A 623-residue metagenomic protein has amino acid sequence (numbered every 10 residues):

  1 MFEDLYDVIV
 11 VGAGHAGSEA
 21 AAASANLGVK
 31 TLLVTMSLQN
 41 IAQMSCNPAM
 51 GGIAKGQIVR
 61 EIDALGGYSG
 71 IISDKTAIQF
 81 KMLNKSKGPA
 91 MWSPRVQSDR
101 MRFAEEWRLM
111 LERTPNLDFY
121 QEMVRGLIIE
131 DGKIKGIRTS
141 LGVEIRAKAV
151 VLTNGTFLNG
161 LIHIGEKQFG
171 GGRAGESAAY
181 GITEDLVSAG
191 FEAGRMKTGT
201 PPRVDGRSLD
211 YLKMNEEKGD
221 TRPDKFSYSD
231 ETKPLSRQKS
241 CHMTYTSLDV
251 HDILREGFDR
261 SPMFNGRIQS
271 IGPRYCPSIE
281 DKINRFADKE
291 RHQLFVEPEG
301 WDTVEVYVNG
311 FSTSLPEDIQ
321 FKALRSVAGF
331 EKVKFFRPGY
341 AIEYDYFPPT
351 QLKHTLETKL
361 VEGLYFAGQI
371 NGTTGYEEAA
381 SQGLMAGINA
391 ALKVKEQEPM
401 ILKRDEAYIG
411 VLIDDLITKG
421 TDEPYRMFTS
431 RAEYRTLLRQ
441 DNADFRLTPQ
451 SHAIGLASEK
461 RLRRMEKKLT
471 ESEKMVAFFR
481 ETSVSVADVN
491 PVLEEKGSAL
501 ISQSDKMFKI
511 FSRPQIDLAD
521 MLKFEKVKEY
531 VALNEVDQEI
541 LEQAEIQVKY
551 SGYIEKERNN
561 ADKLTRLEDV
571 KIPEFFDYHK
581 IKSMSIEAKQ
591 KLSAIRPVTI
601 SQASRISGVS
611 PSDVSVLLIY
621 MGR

Functional and structural regions predicted by a protein language model:
F2-A16: Beta1/beta-strand and adjacent pyrophosphate-binding region of the FAD-binding site in flavoprotein oxidoreductases
L5, A22-G126, L141, T153-R173 (+3 more regions): Conserved N-terminal/central alpha/beta ligand/cofactor-binding core
V11, E144-G155: Short hydrophobic core segments
S37-Q39, K55, E184-F321, T418-P491 (+2 more regions): An anion/pyrophosphate-binding glycine-rich loop and adjacent beta-alpha core in soluble alpha-beta enzymes
I128-E144: Conserved beta-strand-loop-beta-strand element in the redox core of flavoprotein oxidoreductases
Y307-T373, I401-D414, D537-K591, R596: A glycine-rich dinucleotide-binding beta-alpha-beta segment and adjacent secondary-structure elements that constitute
A379-M400: Internal hydrophobic alpha-helix adjacent to the cofactor/substrate pocket in enzyme cavities
R431, L437, T448-S615, I619-G622: Extended, charge-enriched "interface" segments that sit outside catalytic cores
